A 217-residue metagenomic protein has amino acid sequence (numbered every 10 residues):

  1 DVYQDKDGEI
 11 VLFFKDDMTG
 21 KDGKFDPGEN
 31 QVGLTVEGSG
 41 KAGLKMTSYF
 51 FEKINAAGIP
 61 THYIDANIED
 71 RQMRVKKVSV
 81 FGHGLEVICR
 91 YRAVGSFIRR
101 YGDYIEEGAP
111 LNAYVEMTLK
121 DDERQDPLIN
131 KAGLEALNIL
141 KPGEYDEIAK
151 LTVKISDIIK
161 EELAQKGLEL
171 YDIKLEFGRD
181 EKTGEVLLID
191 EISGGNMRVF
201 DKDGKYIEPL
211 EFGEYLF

Functional and structural regions predicted by a protein language model:
D1-L119: Active-site loop/lid in soluble adenylation, ligation, and acyl-transfer enzymes
D5, D180-E181, D201: Acidic surface patches and DE-rich sequence motifs
P27-A42, Q125-L151: Short histidine-centered catalytic/ligand-binding loop motif
C89, L170-D190: Conserved metal-phosphate-binding beta-hairpin within the catalytic cores of diverse ATP-dependent phosphoryl-transfer
L140-Y171: A long amphipathic alpha-helix within ATP-dependent nucleotide-binding catalytic cores
D190-F217: C-terminal helix-cap and adjacent tail motif
